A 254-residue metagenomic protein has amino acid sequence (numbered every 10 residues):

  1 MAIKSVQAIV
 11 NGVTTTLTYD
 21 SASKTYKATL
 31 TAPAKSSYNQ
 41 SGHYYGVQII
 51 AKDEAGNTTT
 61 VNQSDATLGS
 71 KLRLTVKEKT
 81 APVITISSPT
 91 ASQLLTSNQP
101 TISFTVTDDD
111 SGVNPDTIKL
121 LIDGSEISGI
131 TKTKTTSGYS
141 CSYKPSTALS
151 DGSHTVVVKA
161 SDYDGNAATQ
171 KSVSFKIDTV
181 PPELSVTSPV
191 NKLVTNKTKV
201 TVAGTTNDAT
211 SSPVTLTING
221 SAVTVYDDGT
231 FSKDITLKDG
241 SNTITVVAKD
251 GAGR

Functional and structural regions predicted by a protein language model:
M1-N11, D108-I122, T206-G220: Solvent-exposed loop/turn segments flanking beta-strands in beta-repeat/beta-sandwich domains
T14-A22, S128-T133, A222-D227: Short, surface-exposed loop motifs enriched in S/T, G, D/E and P with embedded aromatic residues
S21-A34, T135-Y143, D227-F231: Aromatic sugar-binding surface patches on proteins that engage polysaccharides or sugar-phosphate polymers
P33-Y44, P145-S153, D234-S241: Surface-exposed, short loops/turns at beta-strand junctions within beta-sandwich domains
D65-T85, S172-S185: Flexible, low-complexity linkers/stalks enriched in Thr/Pro that connect modular domains
S92-N98, N191-T198: Short, solvent-exposed loop/linker segments at the N-terminal edge of repeated beta-sheet extracellular domains
